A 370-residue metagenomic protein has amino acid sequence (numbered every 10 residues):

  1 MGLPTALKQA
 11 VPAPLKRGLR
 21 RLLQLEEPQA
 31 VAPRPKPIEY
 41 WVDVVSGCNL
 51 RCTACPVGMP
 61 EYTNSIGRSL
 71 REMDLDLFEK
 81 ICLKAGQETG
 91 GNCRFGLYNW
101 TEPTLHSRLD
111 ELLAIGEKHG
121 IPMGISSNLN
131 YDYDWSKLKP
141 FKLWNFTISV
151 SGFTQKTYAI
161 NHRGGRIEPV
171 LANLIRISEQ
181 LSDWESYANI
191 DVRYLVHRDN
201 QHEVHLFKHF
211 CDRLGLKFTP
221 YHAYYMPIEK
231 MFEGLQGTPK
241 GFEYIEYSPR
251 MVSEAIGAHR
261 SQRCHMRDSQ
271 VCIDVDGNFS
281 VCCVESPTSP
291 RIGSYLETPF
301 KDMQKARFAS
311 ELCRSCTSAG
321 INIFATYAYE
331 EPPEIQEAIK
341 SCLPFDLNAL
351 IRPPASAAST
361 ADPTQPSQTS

Functional and structural regions predicted by a protein language model:
T5-N145, K156, I160, E168 (+5 more regions): Conserved alpha-helical substructure of the radical SAM core
P33-D43, L216-I351: Accessory C-terminal segments flanking Radical SAM cores
E39, D43, E88-Y98, E117-G124 (+4 more regions): Conserved C-terminal portion of the radical SAM core fold that forms the substrate/S-adenosylmethionine-binding
G47-N49, P60-Y62, P103, N130-D132 (+8 more regions): Short, solvent-exposed loop/turn segments at secondary-structure junctions
R163: FAD-dinucleotide binding site
L206, C211, A258-H259, A361 (+2 more regions): Extended, non-core accessory segments
